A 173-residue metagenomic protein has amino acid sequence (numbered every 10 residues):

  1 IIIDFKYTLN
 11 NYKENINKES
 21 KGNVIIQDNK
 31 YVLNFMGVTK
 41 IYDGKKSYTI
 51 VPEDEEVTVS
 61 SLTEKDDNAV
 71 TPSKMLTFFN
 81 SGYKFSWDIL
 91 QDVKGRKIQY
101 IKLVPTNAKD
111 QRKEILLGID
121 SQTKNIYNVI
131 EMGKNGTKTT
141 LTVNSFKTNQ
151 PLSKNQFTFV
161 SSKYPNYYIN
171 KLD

Functional and structural regions predicted by a protein language model:
I1-K13: A short, Trp-centered hydrophobic/proline-enriched beta-strand micro-motif
Y7-L9, F35-T39, K46, V51-E53 (+5 more regions): A mature extracytoplasmic/lumenal domain signature
N10-I16, N107-Q111: Short, cysteine-centered beta-strand-loop-beta hairpins and adjacent loop/turn segments enriched in charged/polar
E14-K21, I89: A short, surface-exposed loop/turn module that caps and links secondary-structure elements
K21-A69, T139-T140: An acidic-aromatic
L62-K97: Flexible, surface-exposed loop/linker segments and immediately adjacent secondary-structure boundaries
Y83-Y164, I169-L172: Gly/Pro-enriched, hydrophobic low-complexity segments that function as extracytoplasmic propeptides/linkers
